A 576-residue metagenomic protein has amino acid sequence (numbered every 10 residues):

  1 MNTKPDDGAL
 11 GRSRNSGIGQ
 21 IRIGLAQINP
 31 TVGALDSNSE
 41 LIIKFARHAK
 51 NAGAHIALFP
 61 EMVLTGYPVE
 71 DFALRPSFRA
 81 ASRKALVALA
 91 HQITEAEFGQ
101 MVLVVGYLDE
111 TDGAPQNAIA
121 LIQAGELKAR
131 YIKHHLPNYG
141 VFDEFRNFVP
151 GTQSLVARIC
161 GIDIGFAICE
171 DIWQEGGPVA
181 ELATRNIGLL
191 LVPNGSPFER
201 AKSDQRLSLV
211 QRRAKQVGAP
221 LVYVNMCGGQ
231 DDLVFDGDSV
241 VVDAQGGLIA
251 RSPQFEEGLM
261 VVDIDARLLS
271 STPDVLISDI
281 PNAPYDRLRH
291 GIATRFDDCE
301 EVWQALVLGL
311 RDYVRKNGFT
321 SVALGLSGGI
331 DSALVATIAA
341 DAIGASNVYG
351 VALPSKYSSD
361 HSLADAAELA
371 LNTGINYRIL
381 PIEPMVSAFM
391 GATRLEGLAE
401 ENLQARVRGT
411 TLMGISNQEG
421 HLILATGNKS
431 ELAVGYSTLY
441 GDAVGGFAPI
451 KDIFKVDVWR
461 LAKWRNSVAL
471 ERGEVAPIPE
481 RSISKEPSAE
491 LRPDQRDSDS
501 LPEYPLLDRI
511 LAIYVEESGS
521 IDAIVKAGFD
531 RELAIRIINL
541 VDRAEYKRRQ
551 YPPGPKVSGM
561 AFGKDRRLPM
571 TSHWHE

Functional and structural regions predicted by a protein language model:
M1-G325, D341-A345, N372: Enzyme catalytic cores with a strong preference for nitrogen-chemistry domains
R14, R22, G33, R158 (+4 more regions): ATP/NTP-dependent adenylation/nucleotidyl-transfer catalytic domains that generate, transfer, or process NMP-activated
